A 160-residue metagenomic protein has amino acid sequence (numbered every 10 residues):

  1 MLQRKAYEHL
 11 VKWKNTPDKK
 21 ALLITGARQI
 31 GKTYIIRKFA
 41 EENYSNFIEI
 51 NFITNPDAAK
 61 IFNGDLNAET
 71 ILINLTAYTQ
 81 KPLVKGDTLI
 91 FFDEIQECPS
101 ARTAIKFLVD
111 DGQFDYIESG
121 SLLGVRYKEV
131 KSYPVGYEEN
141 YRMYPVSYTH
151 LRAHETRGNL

Functional and structural regions predicted by a protein language model:
M1-R152, R157: Phosphate-binding site recognition
L160: Cytosolic catalytic cores of cyclic-nucleotide second-messenger enzymes
